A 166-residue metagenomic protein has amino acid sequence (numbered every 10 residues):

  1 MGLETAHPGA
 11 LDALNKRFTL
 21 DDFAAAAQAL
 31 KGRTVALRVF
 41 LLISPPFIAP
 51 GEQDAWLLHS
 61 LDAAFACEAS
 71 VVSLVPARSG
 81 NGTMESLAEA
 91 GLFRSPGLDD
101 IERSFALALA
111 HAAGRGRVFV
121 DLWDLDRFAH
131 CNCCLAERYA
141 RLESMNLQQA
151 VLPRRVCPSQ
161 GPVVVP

Functional and structural regions predicted by a protein language model:
M1, V72: Conserved, mostly hydrophobic/aromatic
G2-L3, R17: Glycine-centered tight-turn and secondary-structure capping sites
H7-P8, D12, L30-W56, S73-S79 (+1 more regions): Conserved strand-turn element in the central/C-terminal portion of the radical SAM core barrel that lines
G9-L11, T19-Q28, G82: Active-site-adjacent beta->alpha loops and helix N-cap segments on the catalytic face of soluble alpha/beta enzymes
N15-D21, P46-S60, S95-D99: Active-site glycine- and acidic-residue-rich loops that bind and position anionic ligands or nucleotide-like cofactors
D21-G32, L58-A63, D100-L107: Alpha-helical scaffolding segments of alpha/beta enzyme cores, especially the outer helices of TIM-barrel or partial
F23-P50, M145-P166: Mobile, glycine- and charge-enriched loop segments and immediately flanking short secondary-structure elements within
F65, V71, A77-P166: Auxiliary Fe-S-binding modules of radical SAM enzymes
